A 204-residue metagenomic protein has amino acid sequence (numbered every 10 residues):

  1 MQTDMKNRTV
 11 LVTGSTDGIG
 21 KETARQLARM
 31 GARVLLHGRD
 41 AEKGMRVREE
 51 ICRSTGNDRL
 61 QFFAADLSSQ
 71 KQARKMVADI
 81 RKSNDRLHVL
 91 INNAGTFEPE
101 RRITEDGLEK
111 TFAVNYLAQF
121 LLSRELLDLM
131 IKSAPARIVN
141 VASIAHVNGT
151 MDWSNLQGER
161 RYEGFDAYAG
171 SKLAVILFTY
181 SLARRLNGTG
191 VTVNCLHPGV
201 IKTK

Functional and structural regions predicted by a protein language model:
M1-K204: Rossmann-fold NAD(P)H-dependent dehydrogenase/reductase core
